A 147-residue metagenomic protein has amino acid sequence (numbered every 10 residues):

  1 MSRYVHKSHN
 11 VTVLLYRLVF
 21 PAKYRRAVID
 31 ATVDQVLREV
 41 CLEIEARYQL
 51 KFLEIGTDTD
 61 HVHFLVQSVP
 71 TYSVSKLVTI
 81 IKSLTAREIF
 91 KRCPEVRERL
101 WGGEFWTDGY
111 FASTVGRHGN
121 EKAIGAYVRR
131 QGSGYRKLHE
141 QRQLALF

Functional and structural regions predicted by a protein language model:
M1-F147: Basic nucleic-acid-binding interfaces
